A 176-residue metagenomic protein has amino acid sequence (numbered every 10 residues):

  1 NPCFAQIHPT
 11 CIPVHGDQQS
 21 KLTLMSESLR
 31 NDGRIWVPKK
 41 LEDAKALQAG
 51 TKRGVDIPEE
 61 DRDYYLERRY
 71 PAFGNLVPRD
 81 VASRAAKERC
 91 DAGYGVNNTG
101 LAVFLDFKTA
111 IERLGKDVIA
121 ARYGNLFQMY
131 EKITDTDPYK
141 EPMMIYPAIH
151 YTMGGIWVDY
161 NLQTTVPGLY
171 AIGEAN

Functional and structural regions predicted by a protein language model:
N1-T134: An anion/pyrophosphate-binding glycine-rich loop and adjacent beta-alpha core in soluble alpha-beta enzymes
R122-N176: A glycine-rich dinucleotide-binding beta-alpha-beta segment and adjacent secondary-structure elements that constitute
